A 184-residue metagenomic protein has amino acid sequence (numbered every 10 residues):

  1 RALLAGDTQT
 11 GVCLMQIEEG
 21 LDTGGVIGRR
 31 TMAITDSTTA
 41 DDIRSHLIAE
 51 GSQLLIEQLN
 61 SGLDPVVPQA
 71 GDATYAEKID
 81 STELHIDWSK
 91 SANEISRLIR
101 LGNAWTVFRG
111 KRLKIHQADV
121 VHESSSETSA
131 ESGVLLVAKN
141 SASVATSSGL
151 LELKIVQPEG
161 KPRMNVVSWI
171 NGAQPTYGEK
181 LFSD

Functional and structural regions predicted by a protein language model:
R1-A76: Donor/substrate-binding cores of folate-linked one-carbon enzymes
A70-D184: Internal anion-binding site segments
